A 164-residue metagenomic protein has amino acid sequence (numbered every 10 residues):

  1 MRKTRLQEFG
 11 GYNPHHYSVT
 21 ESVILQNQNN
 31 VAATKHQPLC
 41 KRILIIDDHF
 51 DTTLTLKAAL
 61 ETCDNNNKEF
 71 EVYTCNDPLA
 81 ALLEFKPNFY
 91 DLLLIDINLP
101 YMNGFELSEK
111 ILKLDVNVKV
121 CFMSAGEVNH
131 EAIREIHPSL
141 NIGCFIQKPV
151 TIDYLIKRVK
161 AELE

Functional and structural regions predicted by a protein language model:
D47, D96: Active-site residues of response regulator receiver
F50-Y73: Two-component/phosphorelay signaling modules centered on CheY-like receiver
Y73-L92: Acidic, metal-coordinating helix/loop segments flanking the phosphotransfer/catalytic sites of two-component signaling
D77, N103-E106: Acidic catalytic/metal-coordinating carboxylates
L83, F105-V116: Short amphipathic alpha-helix used as the core "switch/output" element in two-component signaling
P100: The feature encodes the CheY-like receiver
E106, E127-C144, D153, K157: Alpha4 helix (beta4-alpha4-beta5 surface) of REC/receiver domains from two-component response regulators
M123-A125: Hydrophobic/aromatic residues positioned on beta-strands within the core alpha/beta folds
